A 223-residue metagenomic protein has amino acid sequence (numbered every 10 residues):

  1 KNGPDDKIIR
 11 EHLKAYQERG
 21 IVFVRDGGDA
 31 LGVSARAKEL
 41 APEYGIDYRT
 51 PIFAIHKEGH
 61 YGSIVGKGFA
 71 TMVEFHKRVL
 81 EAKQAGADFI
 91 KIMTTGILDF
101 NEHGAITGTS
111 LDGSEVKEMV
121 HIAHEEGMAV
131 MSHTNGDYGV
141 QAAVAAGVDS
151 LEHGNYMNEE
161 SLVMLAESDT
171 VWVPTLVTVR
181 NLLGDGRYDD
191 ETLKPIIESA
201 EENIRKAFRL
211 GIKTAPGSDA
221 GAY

Functional and structural regions predicted by a protein language model:
N2-E126, S168-V179: Divalent-metal coordination cores built from histidine and acidic residues
I9-R10, M72-H76, G113, D137 (+2 more regions): Structural motif corresponding to alpha-helix initiation and N-cap regions
G20-D26, V130-S132, D149-E152: Short catalytic-loop micro-motif centered on adjacent basic/acidic residues
Y61, Y156-Y223: Active-site-adjacent C-terminal substructures of enzyme catalytic domains
K83-D88, Q141-S161, G211: Structural recognition of alpha->loop->beta junctions
G86, M119-H133, E202-T214: A structural motif corresponding to the C-terminal end of an alpha-helix and its immediate exit/capping segment
D112-A123, M131-V144: N-terminal active-site wall of soluble small-molecule enzyme domains
